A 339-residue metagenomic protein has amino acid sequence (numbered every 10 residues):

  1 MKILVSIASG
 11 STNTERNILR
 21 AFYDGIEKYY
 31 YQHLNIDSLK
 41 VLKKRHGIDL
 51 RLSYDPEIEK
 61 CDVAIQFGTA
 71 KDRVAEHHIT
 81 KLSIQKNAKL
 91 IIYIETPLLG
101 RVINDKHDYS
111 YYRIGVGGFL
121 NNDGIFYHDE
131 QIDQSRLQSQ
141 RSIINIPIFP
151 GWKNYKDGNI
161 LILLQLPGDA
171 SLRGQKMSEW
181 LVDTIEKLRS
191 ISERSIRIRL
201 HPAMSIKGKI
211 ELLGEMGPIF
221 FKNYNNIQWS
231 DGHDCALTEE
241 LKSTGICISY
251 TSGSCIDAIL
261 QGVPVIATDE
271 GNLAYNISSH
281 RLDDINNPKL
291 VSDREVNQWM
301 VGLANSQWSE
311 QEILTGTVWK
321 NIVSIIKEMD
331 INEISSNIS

Functional and structural regions predicted by a protein language model:
M1-G68, D169, K327-S339: N-terminal pre-catalytic "stem/leader" segment of glycosyltransferase-like enzymes
V5-G10, F67-T69, I94-L98, D157-D169 (+2 more regions): Short loop/turn segments at strand-loop or loop-helix junctions that form parts of catalytic or ligand-binding pockets
R16-N35, R73-H78, K176-K187, L212-G217: Well-ordered, non-membrane alpha-helical segments in soluble/globular domains
I18, K153-L213: Conserved catalytic-core segment of nucleotide-activated headgroup transferases in glycan assembly
K40-K106: Extended catalytic core of nucleotide-activated donor transferases of GT-like folds
R51-I58, E179, R189, R194-R197 (+1 more regions): Donor nucleotide-activated moiety binding/catalytic core segment of transferases that use nucleotide-activated donors
Q66, A70-H77, G232-H280: A donor-sugar binding/catalytic signature common to diverse glycosyltransferases and related nucleotide-sugar
D108, Y112-D157, N276-S339: Leloir-type glycosyltransferase catalytic cores
